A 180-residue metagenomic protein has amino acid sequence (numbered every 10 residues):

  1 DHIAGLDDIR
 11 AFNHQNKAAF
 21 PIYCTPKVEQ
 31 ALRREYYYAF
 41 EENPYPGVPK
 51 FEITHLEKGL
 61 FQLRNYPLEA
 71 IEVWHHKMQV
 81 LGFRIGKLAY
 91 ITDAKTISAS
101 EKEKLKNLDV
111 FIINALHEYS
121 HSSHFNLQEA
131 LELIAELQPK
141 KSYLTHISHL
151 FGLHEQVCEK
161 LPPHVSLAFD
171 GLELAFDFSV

Functional and structural regions predicted by a protein language model:
D1-I3, E69-A70, T96-K102, S123: Short, functional N-terminal and low-complexity linear motifs
D1-I91, Q156-V180: Binuclear metal-dependent hydrolase catalytic cores
W74-V80, I85-N114: Active-site-proximal loop/helix segments of hydrolase catalytic cores
S98-I112, H117-V180: Binuclear metal-ion centers of metallo-dependent hydrolases, dominated by the metallo-beta-lactamase
